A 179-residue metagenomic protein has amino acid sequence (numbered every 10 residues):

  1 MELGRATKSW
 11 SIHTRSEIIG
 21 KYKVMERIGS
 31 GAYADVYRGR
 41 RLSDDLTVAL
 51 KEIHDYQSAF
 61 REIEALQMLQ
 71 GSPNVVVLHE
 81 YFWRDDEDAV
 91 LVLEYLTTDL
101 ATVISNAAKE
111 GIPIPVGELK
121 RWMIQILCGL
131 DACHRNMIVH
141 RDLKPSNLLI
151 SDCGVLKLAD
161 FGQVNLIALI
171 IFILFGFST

Functional and structural regions predicted by a protein language model:
M1-S16: Juxta-kinase regulatory segment immediately upstream of eukaryotic protein kinase catalytic domains
D35: Conserved N-lobe ATP-binding subsite of Hanks-type protein kinase domains, especially the beta3 VAIK lysine
E52-P73, H79: The N-lobe alphaC helix and its flanking beta3-alphaC-beta4 segment of protein kinase-like domains, centered on
V77-A89, T97: Short beta-strand micro-motifs within the conserved protein kinase catalytic domain, predominantly in the N-lobe
L96-N106: Structural motif in protein kinase domains
W122-M123: Activation segment signature within eukaryotic-like protein kinase domains
H134-I150: Catalytic-loop of the protein kinase fold
